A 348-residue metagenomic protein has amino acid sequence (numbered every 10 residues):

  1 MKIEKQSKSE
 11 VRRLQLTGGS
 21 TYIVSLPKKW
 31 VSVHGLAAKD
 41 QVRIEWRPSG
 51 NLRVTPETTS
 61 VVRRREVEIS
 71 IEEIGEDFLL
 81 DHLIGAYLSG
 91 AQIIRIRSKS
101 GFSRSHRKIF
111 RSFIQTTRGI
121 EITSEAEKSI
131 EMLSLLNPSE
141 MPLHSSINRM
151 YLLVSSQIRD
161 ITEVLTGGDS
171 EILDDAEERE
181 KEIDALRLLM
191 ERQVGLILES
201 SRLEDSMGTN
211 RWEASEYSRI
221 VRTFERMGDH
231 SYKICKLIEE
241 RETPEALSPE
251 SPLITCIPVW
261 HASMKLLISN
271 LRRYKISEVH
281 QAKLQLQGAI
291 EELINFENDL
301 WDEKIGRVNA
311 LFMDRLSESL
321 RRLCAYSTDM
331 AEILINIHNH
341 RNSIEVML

Functional and structural regions predicted by a protein language model:
K2-L14, G19-T21, S25-L348: Cytosolic, long alpha-helical scaffolding segments
